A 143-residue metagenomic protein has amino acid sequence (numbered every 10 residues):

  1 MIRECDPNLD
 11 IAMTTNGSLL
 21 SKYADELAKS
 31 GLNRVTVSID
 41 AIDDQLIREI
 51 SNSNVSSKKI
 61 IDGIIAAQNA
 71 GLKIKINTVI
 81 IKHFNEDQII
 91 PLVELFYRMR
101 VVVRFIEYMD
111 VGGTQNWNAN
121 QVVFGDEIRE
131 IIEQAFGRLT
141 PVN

Functional and structural regions predicted by a protein language model:
M1-V102: Radical SAM/AdoMet-radical enzyme domain recognition
E94, R98, M109-N143: Auxiliary Fe-S-binding modules of radical SAM enzymes
